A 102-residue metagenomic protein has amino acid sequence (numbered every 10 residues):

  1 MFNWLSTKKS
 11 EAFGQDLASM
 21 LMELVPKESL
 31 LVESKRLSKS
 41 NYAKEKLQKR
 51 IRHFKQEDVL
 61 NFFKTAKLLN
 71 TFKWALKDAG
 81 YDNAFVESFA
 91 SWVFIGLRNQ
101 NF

Functional and structural regions predicted by a protein language model:
M1-A75, W92: Surface-exposed, interaction-prone regions with an acidic/low-complexity signature
F72-F102: Amphipathic alpha-helical binding modules
